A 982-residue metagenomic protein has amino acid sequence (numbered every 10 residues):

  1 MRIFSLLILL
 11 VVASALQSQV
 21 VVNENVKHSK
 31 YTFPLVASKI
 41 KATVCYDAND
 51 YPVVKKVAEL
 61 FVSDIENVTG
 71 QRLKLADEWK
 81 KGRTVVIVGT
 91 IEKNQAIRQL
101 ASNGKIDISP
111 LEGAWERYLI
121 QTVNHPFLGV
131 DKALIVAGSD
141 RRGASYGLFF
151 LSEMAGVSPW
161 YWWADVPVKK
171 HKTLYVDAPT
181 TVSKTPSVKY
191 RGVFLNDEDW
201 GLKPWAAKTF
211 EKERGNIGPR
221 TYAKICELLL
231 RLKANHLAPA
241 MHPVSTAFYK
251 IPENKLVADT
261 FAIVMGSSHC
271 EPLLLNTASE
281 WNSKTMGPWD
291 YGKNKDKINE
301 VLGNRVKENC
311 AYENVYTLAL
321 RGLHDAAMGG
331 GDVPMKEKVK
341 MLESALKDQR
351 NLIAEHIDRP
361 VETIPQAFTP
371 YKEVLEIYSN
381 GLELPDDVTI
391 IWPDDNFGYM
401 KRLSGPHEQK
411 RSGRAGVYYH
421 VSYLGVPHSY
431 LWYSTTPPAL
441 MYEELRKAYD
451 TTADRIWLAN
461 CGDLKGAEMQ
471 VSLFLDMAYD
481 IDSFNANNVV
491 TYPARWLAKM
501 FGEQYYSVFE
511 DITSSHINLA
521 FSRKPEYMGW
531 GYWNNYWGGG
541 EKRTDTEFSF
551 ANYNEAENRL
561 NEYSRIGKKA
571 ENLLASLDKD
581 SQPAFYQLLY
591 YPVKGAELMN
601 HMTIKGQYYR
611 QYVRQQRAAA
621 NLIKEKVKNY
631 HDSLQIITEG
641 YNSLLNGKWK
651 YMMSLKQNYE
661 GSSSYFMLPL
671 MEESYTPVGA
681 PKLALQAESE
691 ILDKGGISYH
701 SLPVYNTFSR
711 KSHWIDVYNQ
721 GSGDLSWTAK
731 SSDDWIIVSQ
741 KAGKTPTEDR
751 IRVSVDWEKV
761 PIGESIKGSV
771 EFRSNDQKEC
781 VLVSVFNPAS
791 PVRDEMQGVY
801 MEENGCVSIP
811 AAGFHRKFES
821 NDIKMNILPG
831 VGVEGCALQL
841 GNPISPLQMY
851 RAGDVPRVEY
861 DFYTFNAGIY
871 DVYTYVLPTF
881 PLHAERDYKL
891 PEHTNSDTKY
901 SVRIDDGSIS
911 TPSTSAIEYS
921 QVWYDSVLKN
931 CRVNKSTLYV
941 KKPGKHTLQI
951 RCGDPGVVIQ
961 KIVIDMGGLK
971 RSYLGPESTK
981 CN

Functional and structural regions predicted by a protein language model:
M1-V21: Bacterial Sec-dependent N-terminal signal peptides
Q19-T185, N866: Contiguous, structured surface segment used for ligand recognition
I135-G138, D199-P219, N235-S245, E280-K297 (+5 more regions): The substrate-binding groove and active-site-proximal loops of carbohydrate-active enzymes, especially glycoside
W160-G215, R220-A240, G413-G416, E795-F818: An acidic-aromatic substrate-binding cleft motif
V168-V176, Y249, V257-D259, M286-S412 (+2 more regions): Gly/Pro-rich turn-and-neighbor structural signature
L230, N235-P239, S245, W392-G398 (+1 more regions): Structured mid-domain segments that build the active-site/substrate or prosthetic-cofactor binding neighborhood
F548-D716, S769-V770: Histidine-centered catalytic/metal-binding microenvironments
H700-S701, F708-N982: Extracytoplasmic
